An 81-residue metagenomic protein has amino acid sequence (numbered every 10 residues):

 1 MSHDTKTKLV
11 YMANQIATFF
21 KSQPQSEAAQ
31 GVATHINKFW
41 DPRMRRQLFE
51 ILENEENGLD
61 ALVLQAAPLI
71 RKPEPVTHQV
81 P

Functional and structural regions predicted by a protein language model:
M1-S26: N-terminal acidic leader/helix
V10-Y11, Q30, P73-H78: N-terminal intrinsically disordered, cationic/polar leader segments that include organellar targeting peptides
A17-A61: Amphipathic, hydrophobic secondary-structure cores in small proteins
N54, L59-P81: C-terminal structural segments of small proteins and small subunits
